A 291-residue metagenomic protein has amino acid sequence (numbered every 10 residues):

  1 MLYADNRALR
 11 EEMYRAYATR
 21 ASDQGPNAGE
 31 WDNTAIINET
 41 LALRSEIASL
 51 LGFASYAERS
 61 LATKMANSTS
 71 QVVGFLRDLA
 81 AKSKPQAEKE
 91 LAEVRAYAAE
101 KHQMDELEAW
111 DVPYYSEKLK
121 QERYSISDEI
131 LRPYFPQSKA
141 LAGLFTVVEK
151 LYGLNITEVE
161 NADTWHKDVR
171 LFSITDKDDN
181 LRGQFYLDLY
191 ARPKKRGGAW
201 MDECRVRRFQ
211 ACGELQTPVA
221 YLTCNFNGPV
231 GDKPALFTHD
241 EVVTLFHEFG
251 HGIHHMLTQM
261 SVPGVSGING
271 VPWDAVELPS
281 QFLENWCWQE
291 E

Functional and structural regions predicted by a protein language model:
M1-D23, K167, R182-Q210, K233 (+1 more regions): Acidic, glycine-rich two-metal-ion catalytic cores of nucleic acid-processing enzymes
M1-S60, G143, T157: Noncatalytic, helix-rich "gating/capping" subdomain that lines the substrate-entry/channel surface of large enzyme
M13-G25, E122-S127, T223-K233: Short glycine/proline-rich turn/loop motifs
A18, Y190, N227, G250 (+2 more regions): Hydrophobic alpha-helix feature that most strongly marks membrane-spanning transmembrane helices and their immediate
G29, N33, P133, Q137 (+2 more regions): Alpha-helix N-cap/helix-initiation motif
N38-E39, L43, S49-G228, A275-V276 (+1 more regions): Active-site-proximal, well-structured secondary-structure segments within enzyme catalytic domains
S45-A48, G52, V148, G228 (+2 more regions): Active-site recognition of the HExxH zinc-binding catalytic motif
T258-E284, W288: The catalytic-center signature of Zn2+-dependent metalloproteases
